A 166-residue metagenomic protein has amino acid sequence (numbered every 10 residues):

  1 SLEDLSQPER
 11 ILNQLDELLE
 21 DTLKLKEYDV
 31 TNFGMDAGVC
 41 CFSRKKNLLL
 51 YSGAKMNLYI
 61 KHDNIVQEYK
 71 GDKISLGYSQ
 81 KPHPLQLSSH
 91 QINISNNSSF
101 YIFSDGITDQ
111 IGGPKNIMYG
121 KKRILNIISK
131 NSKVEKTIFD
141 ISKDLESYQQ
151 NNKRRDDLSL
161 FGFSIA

Functional and structural regions predicted by a protein language model:
S1-A166: Conserved subregion of the PPM/PP2C metallophosphatase catalytic domain
